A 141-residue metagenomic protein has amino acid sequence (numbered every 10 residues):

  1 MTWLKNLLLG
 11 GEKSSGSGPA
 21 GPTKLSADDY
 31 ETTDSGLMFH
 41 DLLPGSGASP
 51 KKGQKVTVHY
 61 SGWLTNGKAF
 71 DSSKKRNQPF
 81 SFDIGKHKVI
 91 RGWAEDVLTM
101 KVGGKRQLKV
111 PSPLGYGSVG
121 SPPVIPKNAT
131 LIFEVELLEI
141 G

Functional and structural regions predicted by a protein language model:
M1-G141: Cross-family detector of peptidyl-prolyl cis-trans isomerase
